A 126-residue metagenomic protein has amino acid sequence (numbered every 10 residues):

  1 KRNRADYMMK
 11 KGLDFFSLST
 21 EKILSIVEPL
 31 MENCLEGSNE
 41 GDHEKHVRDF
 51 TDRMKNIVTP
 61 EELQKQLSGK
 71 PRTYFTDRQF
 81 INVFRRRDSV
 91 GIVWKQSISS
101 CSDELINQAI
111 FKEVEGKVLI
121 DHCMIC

Functional and structural regions predicted by a protein language model:
K1-E40: Short, low-complexity N-terminal intrinsically disordered segments enriched in polar/charged residues
M8-F16, H43-E44, V58, K70-F75: Short acidic/polar alpha-helix capping motifs at helix-coil junctions
P29, E36, R48, K65-G69: Charged/polar, solvent-exposed surface patches and flexible loops
N39-R53: Short, well-ordered alpha-helical segments enriched in acidic and aromatic residues
I57-Q64: Short, charge-rich amphipathic alpha-helical segments embedded in non-transmembrane helical bundles/solenoids
Q64-K112, H122-C126: Surface-exposed, charged secondary-structure patches
V114-G116: Short strand-connecting beta-turns/loops that link adjacent beta-strands
